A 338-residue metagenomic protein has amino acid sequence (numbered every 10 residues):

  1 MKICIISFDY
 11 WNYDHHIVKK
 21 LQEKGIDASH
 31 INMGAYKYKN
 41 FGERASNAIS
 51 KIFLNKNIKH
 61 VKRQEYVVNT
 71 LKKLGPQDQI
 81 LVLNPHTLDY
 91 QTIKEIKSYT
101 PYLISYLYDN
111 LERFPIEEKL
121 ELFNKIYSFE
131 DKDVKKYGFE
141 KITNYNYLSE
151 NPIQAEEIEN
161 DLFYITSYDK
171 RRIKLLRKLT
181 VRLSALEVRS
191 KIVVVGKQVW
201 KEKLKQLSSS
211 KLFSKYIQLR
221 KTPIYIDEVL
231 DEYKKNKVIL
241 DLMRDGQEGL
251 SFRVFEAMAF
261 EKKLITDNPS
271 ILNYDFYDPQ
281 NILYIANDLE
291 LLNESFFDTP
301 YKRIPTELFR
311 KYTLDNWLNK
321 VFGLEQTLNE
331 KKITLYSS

Functional and structural regions predicted by a protein language model:
K2-E23, D27-F53, K62, N84-T87 (+5 more regions): Nucleotide-sugar donor-binding catalytic core of glycosyltransferases
I5-I6, N69-T87, I104: Short N-terminal targeting/anchoring amphipathic segment
K56-L71: A short, well-structured beta->alpha microelement
V68-L74, I153-Q154, L291-T299: Short amphipathic alpha-helix with an adjacent loop that forms part of the alpha/beta core around
L81-N84, I96-N110, Y127: Active-site proximal beta-strand in glycosyltransferases
Y99-Y102, F123-N124, F260-K262: A short helix->loop->beta-strand "cap" motif at the edges of active sites that frequently abuts
A259, K263-S338: Pol beta-like nucleotidyltransferase catalytic core
